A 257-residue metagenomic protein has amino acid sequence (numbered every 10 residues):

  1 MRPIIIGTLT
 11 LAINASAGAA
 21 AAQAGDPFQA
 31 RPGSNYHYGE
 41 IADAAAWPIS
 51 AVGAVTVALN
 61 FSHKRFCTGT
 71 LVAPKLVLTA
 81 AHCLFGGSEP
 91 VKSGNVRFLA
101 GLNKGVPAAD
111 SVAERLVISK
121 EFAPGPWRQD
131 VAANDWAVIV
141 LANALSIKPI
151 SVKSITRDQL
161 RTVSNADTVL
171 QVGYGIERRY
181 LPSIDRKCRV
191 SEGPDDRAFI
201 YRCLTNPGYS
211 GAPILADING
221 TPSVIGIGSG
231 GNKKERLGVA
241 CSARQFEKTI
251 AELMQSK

Functional and structural regions predicted by a protein language model:
I6-S16: Bacterial N-terminal signal peptides
G18-V72, S183, Q245-A251: Protease-domain processing segments flanking chymotrypsin-fold serine proteases, especially trypsin-like
A30-S50, V57-F61, F85, P90-S146: Conserved catalytic-core segment of clan PA serine endopeptidases
A45-P48, H63, L71-V72, E89-K92 (+4 more regions): Extracellular/periplasmic catalytic domains that process cell-envelope and extracellular macromolecules
K75, T79: Cytochrome P450 catalytic-core helices
A132-W136, V140-T205, G238, Q245-E247: Chymotrypsin/trypsin-fold serine protease catalytic domain
L204-G228: Catalytic nucleophile loop of clan PA
I225, S229-K257: C-terminal cap/linker of serine protease catalytic domains
